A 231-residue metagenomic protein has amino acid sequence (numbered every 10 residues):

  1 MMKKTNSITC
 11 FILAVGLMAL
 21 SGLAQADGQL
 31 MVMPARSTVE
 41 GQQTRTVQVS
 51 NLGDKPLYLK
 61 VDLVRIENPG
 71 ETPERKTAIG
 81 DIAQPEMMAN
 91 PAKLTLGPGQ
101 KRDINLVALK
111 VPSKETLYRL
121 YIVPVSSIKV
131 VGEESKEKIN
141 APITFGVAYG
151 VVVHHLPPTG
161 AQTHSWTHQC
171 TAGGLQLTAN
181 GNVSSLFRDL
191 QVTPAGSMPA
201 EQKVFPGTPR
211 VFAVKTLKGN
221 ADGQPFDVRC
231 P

Functional and structural regions predicted by a protein language model:
M2-I12: Bacterial N-terminal signal peptides that target proteins for export
L13-A14, A24: Cleavable N-terminal signal peptides
A19-L23: N-terminal signal peptide c-region/cleavage motif recognized by signal peptidases
D27-G97, K101-P231: Intrinsically disordered, low-complexity regulatory regions in eukaryotic proteins
